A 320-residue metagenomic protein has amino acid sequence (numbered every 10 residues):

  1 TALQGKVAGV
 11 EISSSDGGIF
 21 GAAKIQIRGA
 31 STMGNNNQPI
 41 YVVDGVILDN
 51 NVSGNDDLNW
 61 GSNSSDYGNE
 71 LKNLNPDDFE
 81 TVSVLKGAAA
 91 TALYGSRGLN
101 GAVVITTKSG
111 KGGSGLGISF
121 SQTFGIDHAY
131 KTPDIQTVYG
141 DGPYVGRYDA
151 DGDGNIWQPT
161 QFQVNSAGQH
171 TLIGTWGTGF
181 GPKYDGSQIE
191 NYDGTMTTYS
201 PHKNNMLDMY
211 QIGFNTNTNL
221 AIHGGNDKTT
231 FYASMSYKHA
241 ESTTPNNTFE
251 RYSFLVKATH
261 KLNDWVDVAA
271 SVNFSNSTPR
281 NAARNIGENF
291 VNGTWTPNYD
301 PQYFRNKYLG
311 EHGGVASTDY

Functional and structural regions predicted by a protein language model:
T1-L255, H260-S277, V315-S317: Short, small/polar-rich motifs associated with maturation and membrane association, primarily at protein termini
T197, S275, R280-Y320: Acidic/polar loop-and-plug regions of large Gram-negative outer-membrane beta-barrel proteins
